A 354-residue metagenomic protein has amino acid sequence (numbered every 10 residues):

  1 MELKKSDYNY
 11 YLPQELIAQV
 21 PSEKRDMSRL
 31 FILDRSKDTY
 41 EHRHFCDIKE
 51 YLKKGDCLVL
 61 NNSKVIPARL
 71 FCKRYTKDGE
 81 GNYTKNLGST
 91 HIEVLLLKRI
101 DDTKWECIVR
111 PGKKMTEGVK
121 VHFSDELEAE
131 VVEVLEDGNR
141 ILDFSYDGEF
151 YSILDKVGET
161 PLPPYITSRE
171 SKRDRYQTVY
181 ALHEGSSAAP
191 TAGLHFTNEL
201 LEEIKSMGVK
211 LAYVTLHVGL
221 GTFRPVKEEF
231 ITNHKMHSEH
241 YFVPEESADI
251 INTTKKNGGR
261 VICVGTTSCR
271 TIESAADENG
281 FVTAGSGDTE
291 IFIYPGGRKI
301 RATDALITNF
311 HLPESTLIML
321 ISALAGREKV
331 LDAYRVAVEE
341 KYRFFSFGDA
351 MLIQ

Functional and structural regions predicted by a protein language model:
M1-Q354: Surface-exposed, charge/polar-rich loops and edge strands
